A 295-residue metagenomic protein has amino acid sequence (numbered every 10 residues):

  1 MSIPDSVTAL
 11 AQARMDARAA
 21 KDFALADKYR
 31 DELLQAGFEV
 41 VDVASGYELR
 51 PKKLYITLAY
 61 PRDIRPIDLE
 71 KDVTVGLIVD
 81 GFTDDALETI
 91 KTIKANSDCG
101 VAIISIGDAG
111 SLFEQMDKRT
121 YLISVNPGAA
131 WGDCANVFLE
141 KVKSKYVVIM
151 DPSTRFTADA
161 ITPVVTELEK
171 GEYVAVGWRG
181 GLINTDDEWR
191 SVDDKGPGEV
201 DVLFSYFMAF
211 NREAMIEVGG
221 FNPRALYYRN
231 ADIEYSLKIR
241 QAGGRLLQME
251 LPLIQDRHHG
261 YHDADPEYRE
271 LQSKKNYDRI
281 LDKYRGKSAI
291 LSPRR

Functional and structural regions predicted by a protein language model:
S45-Y47, M249-E267: Active-site donor/metal-binding and catalytic loop motifs of nucleotide-sugar-dependent glycosylation enzymes
P61-D68, V174-W178, N184-R190, A209 (+2 more regions): C-terminal, non-catalytic tails of nucleotide-sugar-dependent glycosyltransferases
K91-G100: Short, acidic, metal-binding catalytic loop of nucleotide-sugar glycosyltransferases
V125-V142: Glycine-rich, basic loop-to-helix element that forms the pyrophosphate-binding segment of sugar-nucleotide handling
V147: Short aromatic/hydrophobic "clamp" motif used to bind/position activated sugar donors
R155-W189: Conserved donor NDP-sugar-binding/catalytic core segment of glycosyltransferases
S191-E213: A recurrent flexible, glycine/aromatic-enriched loop bordering the glycosyltransferase active site that acts as
I216-Q248, P252-I254: Donor nucleotide-sugar recognition loop
